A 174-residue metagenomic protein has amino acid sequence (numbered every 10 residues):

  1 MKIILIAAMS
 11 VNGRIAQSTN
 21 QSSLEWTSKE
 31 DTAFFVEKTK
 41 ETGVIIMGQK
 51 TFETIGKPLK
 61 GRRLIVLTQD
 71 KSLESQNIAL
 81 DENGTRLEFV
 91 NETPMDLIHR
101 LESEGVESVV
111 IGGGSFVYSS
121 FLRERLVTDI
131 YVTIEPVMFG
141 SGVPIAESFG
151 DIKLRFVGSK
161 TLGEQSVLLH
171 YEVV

Functional and structural regions predicted by a protein language model:
M1-V174: Enzymes that bind and transform nitrogen-containing heteroaromatic metabolites
